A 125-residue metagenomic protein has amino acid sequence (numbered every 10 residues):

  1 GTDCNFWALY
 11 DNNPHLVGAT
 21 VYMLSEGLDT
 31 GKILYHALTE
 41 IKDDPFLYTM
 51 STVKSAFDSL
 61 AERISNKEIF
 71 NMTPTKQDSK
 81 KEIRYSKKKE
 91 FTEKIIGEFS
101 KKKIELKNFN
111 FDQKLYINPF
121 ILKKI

Functional and structural regions predicted by a protein language model:
G1-F109: Donor/substrate-binding cores of folate-linked one-carbon enzymes
N110-I125: C-terminal accessory region of SF2 helicases/translocases
